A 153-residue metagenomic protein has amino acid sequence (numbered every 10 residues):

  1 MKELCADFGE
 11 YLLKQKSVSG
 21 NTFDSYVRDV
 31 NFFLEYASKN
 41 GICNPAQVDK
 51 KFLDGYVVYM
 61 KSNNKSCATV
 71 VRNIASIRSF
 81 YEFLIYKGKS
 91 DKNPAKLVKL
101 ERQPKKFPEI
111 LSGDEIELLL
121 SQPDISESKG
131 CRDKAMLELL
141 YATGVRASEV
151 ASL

Functional and structural regions predicted by a protein language model:
M1-L153: Conserved catalytic core of the tyrosine transesterase superfamily
